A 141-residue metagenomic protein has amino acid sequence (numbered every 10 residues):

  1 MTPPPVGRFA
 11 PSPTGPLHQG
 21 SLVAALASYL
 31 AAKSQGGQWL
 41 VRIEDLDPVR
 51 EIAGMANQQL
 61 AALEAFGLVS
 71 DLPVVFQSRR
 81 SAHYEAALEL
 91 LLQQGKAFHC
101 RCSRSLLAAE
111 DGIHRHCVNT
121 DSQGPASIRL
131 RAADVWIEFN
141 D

Functional and structural regions predicted by a protein language model:
M1-G112: N-terminal Rossmann-like or analogous alpha/beta NTP/dinucleotide-binding catalytic cores that position adenine
H99-D141: Active-site cores that bind ATP or allylic diphosphates and position pyrophosphate for catalysis
